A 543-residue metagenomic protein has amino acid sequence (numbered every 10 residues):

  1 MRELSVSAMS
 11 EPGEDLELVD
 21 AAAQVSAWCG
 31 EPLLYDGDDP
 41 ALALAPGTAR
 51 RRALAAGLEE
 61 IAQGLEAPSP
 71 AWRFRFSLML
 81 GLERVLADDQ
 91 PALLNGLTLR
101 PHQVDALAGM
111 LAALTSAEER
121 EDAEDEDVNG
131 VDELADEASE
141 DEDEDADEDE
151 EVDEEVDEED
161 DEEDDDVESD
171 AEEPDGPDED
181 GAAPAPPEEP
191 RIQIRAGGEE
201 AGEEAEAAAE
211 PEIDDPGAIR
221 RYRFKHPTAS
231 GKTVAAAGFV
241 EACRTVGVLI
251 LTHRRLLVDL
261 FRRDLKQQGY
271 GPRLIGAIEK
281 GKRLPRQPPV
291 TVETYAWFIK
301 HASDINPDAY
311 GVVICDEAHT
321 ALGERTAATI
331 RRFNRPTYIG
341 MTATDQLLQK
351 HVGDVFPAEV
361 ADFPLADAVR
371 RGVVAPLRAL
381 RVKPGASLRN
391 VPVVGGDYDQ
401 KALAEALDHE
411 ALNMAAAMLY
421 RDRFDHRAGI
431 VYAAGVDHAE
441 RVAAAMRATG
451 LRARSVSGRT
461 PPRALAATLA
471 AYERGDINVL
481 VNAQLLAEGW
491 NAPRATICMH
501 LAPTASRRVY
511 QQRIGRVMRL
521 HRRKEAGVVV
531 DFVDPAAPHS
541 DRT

Functional and structural regions predicted by a protein language model:
M1-L97: Charged, low-complexity intrinsically disordered regions
A67-K225: Conserved pre-motif I regulatory segment
E241, V248, L256-K282: Conserved helix-turn-beta segment of the N-terminal RecA-like "Helicase ATP-binding" lobe in SF1/SF2 helicases
I275-P285, I430, H438-A487: Conserved helicase ATPase core of P-loop NTP-dependent helicases/translocases
K280-V312, G323-A328, L485: Conserved helix/coil segment N-terminal to the catalytic DExD/H
T320-L380: Post-DEXD/H (motif II) to motif III coupling segment of the RecA-like Helicase ATP-binding lobe
E359-I430: Conserved interdomain linker/interface between the two RecA-like ATPase lobes of SF2 helicase motors
V509-Q512, R516-R542: Conserved segment of the helicase C-terminal RecA-like domain
